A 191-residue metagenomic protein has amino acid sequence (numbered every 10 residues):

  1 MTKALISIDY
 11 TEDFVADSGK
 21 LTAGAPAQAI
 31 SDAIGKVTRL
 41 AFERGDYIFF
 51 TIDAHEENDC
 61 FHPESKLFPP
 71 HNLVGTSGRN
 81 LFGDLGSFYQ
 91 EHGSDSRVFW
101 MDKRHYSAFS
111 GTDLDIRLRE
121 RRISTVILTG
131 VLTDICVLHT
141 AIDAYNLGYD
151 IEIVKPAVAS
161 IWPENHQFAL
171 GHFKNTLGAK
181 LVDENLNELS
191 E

Functional and structural regions predicted by a protein language model:
M1-A4, K36-R44, L67-E191: Active-site-adjacent betaalpha module
L5-Y10: N-terminal nucleotide-binding beta1-loop-alpha1 segment
T11-D17: Short acidic, Gly/Ser-rich segments with clustered Asp/Glu that frequently serve as metal-coordination loops in enzyme
D13, E57, S160: Active-site loop signature of alpha/beta-hydrolase-fold enzymes
G19-A27, K66-N72: Short glycine-enriched, charge-decorated loop/helix-capping segments at active-site entrances that position
G24-K36: Loop-to-helix element that buttresses phosphate recognition and phosphoryl-transfer chemistry
Y47-D53: Short beta-strand segments at enzyme active-site cores
A54-P69: Early exported N-terminus immediately downstream of N-terminal targeting peptides
